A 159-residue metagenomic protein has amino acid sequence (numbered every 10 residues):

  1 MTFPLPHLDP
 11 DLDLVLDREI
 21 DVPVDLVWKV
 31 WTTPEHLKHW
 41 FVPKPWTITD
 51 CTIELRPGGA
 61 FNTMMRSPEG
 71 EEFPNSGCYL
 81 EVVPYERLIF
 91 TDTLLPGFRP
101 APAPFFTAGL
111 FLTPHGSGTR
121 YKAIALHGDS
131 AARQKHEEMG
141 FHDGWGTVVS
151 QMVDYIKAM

Functional and structural regions predicted by a protein language model:
M1-T47: Hydrophobic ligand-binding cavity/cleft-lining segments
L8-P10, L55, E69-F73, P100-P104 (+1 more regions): A generic structural micro-feature
D11-D17, V24, I48, A60 (+4 more regions): Intrinsic-disorder/low-complexity, polar/charged segments enriched in Ser/Thr/Lys/Arg/Asp/Glu/Gln
V24-D25, E54-R56, L80-R87, F111-R120: A short, structured loop/turn motif at beta-sheet edges
V27, L37, F61, Y79 (+4 more regions): Hydrophobic pocket/interface hotspot
I48-T93: Glycine-rich portal/gate segments that line the openings of hydrophobic small-molecule binding cavities
D50, I156-M159: Short, highly charged C-terminal tails/helix-capping segments
F98-D143: Beta-strand/loop substructures that line and gate deep hydrophobic ligand-binding cavities in soluble
